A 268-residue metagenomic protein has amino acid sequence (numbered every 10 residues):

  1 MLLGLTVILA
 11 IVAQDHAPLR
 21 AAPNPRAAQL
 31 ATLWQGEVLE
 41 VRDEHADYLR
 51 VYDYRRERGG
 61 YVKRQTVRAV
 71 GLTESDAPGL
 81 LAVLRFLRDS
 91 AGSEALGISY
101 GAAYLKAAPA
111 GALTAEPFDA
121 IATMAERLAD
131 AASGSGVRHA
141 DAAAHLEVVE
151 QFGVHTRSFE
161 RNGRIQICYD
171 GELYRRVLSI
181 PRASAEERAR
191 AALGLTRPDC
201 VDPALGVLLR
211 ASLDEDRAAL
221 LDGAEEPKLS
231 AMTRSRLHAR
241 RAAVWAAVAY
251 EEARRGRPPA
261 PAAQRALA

Functional and structural regions predicted by a protein language model:
L2-I11: Hydrophobic alpha-helical targeting segments used for export or membrane insertion
Q14, A21-P23, A28, E40 (+6 more regions): Boundary regions of SH3-family modules and the immediately adjacent low-complexity/disordered segments in eukaryotic
A27-H45: Conserved beta-strand/loop element in small beta-rich adapter and peptidoglycan-binding domains
A46-R50: Short aromatic-glycine-enriched beta-strand elements
P203-L208, A224: Helix-hairpin-helix/helix-loop-helix acidic hairpins
